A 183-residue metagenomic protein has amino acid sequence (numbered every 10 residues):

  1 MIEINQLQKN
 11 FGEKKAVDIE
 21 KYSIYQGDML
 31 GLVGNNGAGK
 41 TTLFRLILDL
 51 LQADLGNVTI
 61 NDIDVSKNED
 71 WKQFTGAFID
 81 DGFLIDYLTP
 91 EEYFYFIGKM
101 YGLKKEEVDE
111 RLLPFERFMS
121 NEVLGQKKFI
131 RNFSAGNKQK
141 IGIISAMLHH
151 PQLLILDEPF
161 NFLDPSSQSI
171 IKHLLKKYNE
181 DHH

Functional and structural regions predicted by a protein language model:
I2, V17-I19, K72: Conserved structural motif at the start of ABC-family nucleotide-binding domains
V33-N35: The feature captures the beta-strand-to-loop junction immediately N-terminal to the Walker
L48: Helix-to-loop junction immediately C-terminal to a conserved catalytic motif
G56-W71: Conserved ABC transporter NBD signature motif
I143: Hydrophobic anchor residue at the start of the ABC signature
L148-Q152: A short, proline-enriched helix->beta-strand linker immediately N-terminal to the Walker B motif in ABC-type P-loop
L154-E158: Catalytic Walker B motif of ABC-type/P-loop ATPase nucleotide-binding domains
